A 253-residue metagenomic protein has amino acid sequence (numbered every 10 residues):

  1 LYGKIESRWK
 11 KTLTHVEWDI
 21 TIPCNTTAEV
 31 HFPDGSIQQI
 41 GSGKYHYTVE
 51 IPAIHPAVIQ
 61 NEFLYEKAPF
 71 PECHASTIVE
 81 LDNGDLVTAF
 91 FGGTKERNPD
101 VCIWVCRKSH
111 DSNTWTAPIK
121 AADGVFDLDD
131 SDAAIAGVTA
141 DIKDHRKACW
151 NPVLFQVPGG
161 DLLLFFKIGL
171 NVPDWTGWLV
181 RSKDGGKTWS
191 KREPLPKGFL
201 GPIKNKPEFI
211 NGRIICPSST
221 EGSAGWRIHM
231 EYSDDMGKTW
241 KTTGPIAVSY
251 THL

Functional and structural regions predicted by a protein language model:
L1-A53: Non-catalytic C-terminal accessory modules of carbohydrate-active enzymes
P56-I59, C106-D127, V180-P196, Y232-T242: Asp-box/BNR beta-propeller loop motif
E66-R97: Beta-strand-rich domains and repeat architectures in extracellular enzymes and scaffolds, especially beta-propellers
G84-T88, G160-L164, G212-C216: Entry beta-strands of beta-propeller and related beta-repeat scaffolds
G93-R97, G169-P173, E221-A224: Short glycine/acidic-enriched loop and turn motifs that connect beta-strands
D100-W104, S109-D161: Blade-loop segments of beta-propeller domains
N151, F165-F209: Asp-box/WD-like beta-propeller blade repeats and closely related beta-sheet repeat scaffolds
T251-H252: Conserved small/polar residues in nucleotide/adenosyl-binding loops
